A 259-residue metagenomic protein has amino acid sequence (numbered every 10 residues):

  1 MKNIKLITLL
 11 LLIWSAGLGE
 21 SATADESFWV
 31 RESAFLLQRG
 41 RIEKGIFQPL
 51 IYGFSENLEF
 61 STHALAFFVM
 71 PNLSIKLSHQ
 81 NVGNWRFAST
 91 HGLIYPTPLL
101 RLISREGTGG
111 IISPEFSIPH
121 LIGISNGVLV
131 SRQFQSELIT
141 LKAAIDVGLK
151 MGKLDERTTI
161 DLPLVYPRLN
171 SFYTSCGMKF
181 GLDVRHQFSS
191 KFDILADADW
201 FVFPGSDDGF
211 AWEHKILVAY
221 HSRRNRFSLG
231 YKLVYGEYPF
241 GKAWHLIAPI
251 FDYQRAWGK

Functional and structural regions predicted by a protein language model:
M1: Basic/polar, cationic surfaces and motifs that engage anionic cell-wall and phosphate/carboxylate ligands
I4-W14: Sec-dependent N-terminal signal peptides
G17-G19, G230: Small side chains
G19-E43, L246, G258-K259: Outer-membrane beta-barrel biogenesis signature
W29, I118-K259: Outer-membrane beta-barrel transmembrane domain signature
E32, L36-L50, F54-F68, L73-I75 (+6 more regions): Transmembrane beta-strand segments that form the barrel wall of outer-membrane beta-barrel proteins
L65-A66, N72-M151: Gram-negative (and chloroplast) outer-membrane scaffold detector with strong preference for beta-barrel transmembrane
